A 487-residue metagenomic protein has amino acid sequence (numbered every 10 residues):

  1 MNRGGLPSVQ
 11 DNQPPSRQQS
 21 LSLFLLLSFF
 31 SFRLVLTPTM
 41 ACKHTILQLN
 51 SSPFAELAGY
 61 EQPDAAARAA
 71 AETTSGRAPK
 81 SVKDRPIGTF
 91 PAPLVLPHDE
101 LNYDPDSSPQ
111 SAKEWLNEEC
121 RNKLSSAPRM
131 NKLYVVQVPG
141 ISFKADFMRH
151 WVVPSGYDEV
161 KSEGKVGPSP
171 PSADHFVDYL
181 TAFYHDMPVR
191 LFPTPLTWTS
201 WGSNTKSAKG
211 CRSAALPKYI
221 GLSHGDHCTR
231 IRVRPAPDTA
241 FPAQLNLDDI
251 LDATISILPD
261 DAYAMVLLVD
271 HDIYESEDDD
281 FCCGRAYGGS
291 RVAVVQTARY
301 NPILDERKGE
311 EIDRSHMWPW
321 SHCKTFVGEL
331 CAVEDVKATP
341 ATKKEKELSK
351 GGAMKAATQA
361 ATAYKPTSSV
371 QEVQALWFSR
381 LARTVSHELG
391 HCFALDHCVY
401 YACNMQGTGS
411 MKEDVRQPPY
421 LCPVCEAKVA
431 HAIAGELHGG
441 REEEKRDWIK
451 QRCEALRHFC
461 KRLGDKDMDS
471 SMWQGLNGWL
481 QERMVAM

Functional and structural regions predicted by a protein language model:
Q10-Q13, Q18-Q19: Low-complexity, intrinsically disordered or signal/transmembrane-proximal segments
S22-R33: Hydrophobic alpha-helical signal peptides and transmembrane signal-/tail-anchor segments that drive secretory-pathway
L34-C282, E436-M487: N-terminal low-structure segments adjacent to metalloprotease catalytic domains across cellular compartments
S142-A145, I273-S276, P302-L304, K412-D414 (+1 more regions): Eukaryotic short linear interaction motifs
D146-W151, D278-F281, E306-E311, H397 (+3 more regions): Short coil/turn segments at secondary-structure boundaries
P235, T239, L247-S386, C392: Active-site-proximal segment of zinc-dependent metalloprotease catalytic domains
W320-R380, D396-M487: Metalloprotease/metallohydrolase-associated module, dominated by Zn2+-dependent proteases
